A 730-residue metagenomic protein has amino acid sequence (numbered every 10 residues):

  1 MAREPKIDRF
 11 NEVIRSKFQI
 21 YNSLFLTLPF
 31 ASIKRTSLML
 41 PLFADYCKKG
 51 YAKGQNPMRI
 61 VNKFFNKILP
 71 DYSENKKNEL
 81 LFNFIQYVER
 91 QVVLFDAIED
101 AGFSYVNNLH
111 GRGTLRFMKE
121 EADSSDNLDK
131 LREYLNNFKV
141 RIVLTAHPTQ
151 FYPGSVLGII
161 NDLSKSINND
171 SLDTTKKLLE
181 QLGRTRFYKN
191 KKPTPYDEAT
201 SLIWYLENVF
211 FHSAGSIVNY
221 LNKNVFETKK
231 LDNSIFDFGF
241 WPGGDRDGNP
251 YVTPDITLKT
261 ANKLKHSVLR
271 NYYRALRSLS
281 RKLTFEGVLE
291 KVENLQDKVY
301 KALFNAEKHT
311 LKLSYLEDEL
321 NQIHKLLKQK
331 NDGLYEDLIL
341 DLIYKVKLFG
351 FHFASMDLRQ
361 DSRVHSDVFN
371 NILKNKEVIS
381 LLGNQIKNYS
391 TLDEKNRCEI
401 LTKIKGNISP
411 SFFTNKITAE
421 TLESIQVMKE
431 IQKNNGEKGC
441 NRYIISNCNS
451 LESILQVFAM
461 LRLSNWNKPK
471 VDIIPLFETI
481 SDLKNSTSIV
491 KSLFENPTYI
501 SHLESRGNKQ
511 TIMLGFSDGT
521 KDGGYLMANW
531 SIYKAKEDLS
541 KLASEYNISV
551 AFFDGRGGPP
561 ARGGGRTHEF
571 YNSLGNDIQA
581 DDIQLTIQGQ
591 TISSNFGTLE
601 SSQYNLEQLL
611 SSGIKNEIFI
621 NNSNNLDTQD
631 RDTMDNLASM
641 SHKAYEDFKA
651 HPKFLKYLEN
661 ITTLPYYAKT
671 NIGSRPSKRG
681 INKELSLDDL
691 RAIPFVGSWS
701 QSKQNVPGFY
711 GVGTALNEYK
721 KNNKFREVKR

Functional and structural regions predicted by a protein language model:
A2-F82, D100-E120, T185, S234 (+13 more regions): Acidic, glycine-enriched catalytic cores built around paired aspartates
A2-N233, D255-K312, M356-R359: Extended, highly charged
R15-F18, D173, T200, W204 (+22 more regions): Conserved structured core elements
F30, A52, L144, N169 (+17 more regions): Intrinsically disordered or highly flexible coil/loop and linker segments, enriched in small and charged/polar residues
A122-L128, R132-R141, I217, L221-N224 (+6 more regions): Structured, charged N-terminal subsegments at the starts of enzyme catalytic cores and at intra-chain domain/subunit
E133-N136, V140-H147, S164-F187, I339 (+7 more regions): Structured alpha-helical segments in the cores of large, soluble enzyme domains
V209, S213-Y220, N224, N271 (+14 more regions): Generic, well-ordered alpha-helical scaffold segments in large soluble proteins
P254, T260-S280, S464-K643: Catalytic or ion-translocation cores adjacent to nucleophile or general acid/base/metal-coordination motifs in diverse
